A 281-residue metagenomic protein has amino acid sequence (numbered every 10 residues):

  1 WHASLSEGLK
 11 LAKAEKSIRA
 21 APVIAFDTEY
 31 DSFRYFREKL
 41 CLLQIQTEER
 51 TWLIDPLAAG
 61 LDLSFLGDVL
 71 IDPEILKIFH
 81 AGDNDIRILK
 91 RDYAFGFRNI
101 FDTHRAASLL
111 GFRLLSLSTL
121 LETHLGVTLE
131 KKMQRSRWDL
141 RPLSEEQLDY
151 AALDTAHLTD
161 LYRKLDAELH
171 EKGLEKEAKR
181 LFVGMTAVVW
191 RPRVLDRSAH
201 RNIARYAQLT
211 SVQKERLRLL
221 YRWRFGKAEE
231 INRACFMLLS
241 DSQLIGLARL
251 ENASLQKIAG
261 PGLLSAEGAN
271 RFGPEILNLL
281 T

Functional and structural regions predicted by a protein language model:
W1-I24, T28: N-terminal accessory regions of nucleic-acid-interacting proteins
E7, A81-G82, S240: Helix N-cap/beta->alpha junction signal
S17, S32-F36: Single-stranded nucleic-acid-binding OB-fold domains
A25, R34, L42-I45: Non-catalytic, usually N-terminal nucleic-acid engagement modules in DNA/RNA processing proteins
E29-F33, L263-S265: Short beta-turn/strand-loop junction motif enriched in small, turn-promoting residues
D31, R105-L109, S242-G246: Conserved short loop/turn motifs at secondary-structure junctions
Q44, E49-T159, L165-D166, W190: Active-site-proximal helix-loop-helix substrate-binding element of RNase H-like nuclease domains
E145, L165-T281: Accessory DNA-binding and partner-docking regions appended to nucleic-acid-acting proteins, especially the terminal
